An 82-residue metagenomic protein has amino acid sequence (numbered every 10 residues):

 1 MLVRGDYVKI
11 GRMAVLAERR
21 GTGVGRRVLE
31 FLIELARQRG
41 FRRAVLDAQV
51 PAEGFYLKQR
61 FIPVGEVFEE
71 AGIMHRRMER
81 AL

Functional and structural regions predicted by a protein language model:
M1-G11, L16-E18: Acetyl-CoA-dependent GNAT
K9, A14, G23, V45-D47 (+1 more regions): Conserved beta-strand segments that form the floor/walls of ligand-binding pockets within enzyme and binding domains
V15, G21-E34, K58: Conserved acetyl-CoA-binding loop-helix of GNAT-fold acetyltransferases
L29, L35-Q49: Conserved GNAT acetyl-CoA-binding A-motif
Q49-V50, E69-L82: C-terminal "cap" of GNAT-fold acetyltransferases
L57-V67: Conserved acetyl-CoA-binding loop of GNAT-fold acetyltransferases
